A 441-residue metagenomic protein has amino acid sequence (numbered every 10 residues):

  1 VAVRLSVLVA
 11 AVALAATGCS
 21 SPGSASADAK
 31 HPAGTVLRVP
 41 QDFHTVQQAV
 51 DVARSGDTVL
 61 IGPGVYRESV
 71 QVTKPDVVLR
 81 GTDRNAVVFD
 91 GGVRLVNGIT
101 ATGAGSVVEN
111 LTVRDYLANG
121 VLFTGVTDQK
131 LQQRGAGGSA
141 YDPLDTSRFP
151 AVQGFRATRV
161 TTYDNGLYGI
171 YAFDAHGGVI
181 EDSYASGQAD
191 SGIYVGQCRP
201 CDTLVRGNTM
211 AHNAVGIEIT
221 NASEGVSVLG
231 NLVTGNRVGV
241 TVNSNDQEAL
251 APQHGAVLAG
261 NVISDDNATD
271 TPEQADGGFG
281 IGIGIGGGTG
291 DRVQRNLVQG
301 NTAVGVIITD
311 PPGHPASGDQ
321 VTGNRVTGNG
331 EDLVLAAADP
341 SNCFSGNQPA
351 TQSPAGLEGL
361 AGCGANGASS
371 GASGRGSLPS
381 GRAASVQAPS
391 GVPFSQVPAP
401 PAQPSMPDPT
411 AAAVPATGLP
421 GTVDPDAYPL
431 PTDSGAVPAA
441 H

Functional and structural regions predicted by a protein language model:
A15-G18: C-terminal motif of bacterial Sec signal peptides marking the signal peptidase cleavage site
S20-P22: Bacterial signal peptide processing site
A27, P32-I61, V65: Acidic Gly/Asp/Thr-rich repetitive segments characteristic of extracellular carbohydrate-active and adhesion proteins
D51, V65-V78, V88-P150: Extracellular beta-strand-rich solenoid/capping regions of secreted or surface-exposed proteins that bind or remodel
R54, K74-P75, R84, G103-A104 (+19 more regions): Parallel beta-helix/beta-solenoid
Y66-V72, G91-G98, L117-F123, G166-F173 (+8 more regions): Short glycine/acidic-rich loop motifs that flank beta-strands on beta-rich extracellular proteins
T327-N329, V334-H441: Acidic, glycine- and Ser/Thr-rich low-complexity intrinsically disordered tracts in extracellular/secreted proteins
